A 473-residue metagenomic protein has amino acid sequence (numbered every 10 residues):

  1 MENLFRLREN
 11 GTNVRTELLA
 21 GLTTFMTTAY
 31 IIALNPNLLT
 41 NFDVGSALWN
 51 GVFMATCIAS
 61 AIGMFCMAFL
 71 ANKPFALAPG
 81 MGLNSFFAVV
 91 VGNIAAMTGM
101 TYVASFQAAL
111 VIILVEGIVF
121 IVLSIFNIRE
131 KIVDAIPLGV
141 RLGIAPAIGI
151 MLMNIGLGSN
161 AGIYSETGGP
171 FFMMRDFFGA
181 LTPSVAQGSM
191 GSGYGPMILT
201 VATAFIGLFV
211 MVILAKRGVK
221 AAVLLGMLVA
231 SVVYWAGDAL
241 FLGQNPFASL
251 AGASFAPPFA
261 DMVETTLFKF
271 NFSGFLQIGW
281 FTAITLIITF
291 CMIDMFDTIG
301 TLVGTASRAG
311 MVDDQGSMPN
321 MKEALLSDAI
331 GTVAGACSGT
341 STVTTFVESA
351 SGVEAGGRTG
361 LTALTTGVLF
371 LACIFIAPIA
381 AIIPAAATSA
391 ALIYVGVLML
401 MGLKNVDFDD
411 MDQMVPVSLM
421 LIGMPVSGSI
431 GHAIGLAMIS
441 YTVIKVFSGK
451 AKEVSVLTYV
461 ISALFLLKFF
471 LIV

Functional and structural regions predicted by a protein language model:
M1-F53, S189-M190, L225-K322, F465-L467: Helix-loop-helix hairpins and the membrane-proximal interhelical loops of multi-pass alpha-helical transport proteins
E2-N35, A59-S60, G80-V89, N93-I148 (+1 more regions): Helix-loop-helix junctions within the multi-pass membrane cores of secondary transporters/permeases
L18, L38, I132, A221 (+3 more regions): Residue-level signature of catalytic and energy-coupling elements of molecular machines, predominantly ATP/GTP-dependent
L22-A29, I62-F65, F69, M153 (+4 more regions): Hydrophobic/aromatic residues within the transmembrane alpha-helices of Major Facilitator Superfamily
N37, F65, F69, V90 (+4 more regions): Membrane-interface helix caps of multi-pass small-molecule transporters
N37-G51, G92-A108, Q277-A283, P384 (+1 more regions): Helix-coil boundary and interhelical linker segments in multi-pass alpha-helical membrane proteins
A59-M81: Juxtamembrane transmembrane-helix boundary signature
A95, Y102-V229, L364-V473: Membrane-embedded alpha-helical modules
